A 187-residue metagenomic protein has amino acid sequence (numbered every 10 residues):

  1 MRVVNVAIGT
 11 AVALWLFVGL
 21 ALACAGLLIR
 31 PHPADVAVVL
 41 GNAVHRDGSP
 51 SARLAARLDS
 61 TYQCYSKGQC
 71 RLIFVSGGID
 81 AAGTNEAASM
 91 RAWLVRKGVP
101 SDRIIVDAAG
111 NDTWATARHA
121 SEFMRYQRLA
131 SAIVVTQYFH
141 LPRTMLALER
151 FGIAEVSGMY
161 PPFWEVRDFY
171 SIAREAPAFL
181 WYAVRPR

Functional and structural regions predicted by a protein language model:
M1-D35: N-terminal membrane-anchoring alpha-helices
A23-A173: A structural signal for short, hydrophobic/glycine-enriched beta-strand patches
D168-R187: A transmembrane-helix-recognition feature enriched in membrane-embedded lipid enzymes and envelope glyco-/phospholipid
